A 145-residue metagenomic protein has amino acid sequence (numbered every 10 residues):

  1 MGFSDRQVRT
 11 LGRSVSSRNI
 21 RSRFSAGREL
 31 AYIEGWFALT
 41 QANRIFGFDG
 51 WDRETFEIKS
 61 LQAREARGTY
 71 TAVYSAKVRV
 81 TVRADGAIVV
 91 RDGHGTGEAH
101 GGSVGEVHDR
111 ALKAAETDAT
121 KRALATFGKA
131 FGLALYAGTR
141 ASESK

Functional and structural regions predicted by a protein language model:
M1-L39: N-terminal, Lys/Arg- and Ser/Thr-rich interaction peptides
R9, Q41, I45-K145: Positively charged, aromatic-enriched nucleic acid-contacting surfaces
